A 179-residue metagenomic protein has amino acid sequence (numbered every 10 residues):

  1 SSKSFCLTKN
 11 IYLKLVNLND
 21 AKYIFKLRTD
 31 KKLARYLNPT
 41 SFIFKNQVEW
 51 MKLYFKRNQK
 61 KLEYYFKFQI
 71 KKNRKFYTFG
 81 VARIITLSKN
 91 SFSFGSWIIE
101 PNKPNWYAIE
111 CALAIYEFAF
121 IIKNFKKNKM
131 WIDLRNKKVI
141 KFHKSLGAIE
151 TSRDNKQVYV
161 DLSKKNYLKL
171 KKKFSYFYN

Functional and structural regions predicted by a protein language model:
S1-S41, N166-N179: A short, well-structured alpha-helix characteristic of acyl/acetyltransferase catalytic modules
R28-K31, S96-E100: Short, histidine-centered active-site or binding-site loop motifs used for metal coordination, general acid-base
K45-S91, G95, P101: Acetyl-CoA-dependent GNAT
E100-N102, L134-R135: Active-site acidic-Proline motif in GNAT/NAT acetyltransferases
N105-A119, K141-S145: Conserved acetyl-CoA-binding loop-helix of GNAT-fold acetyltransferases
K129-I140: Conserved beta-strand-loop-alpha-helix junction that forms the acyl-donor binding cleft
W131, I149-S163: Conserved catalytic-core motifs of GNAT/GCN5-like acyltransferases
